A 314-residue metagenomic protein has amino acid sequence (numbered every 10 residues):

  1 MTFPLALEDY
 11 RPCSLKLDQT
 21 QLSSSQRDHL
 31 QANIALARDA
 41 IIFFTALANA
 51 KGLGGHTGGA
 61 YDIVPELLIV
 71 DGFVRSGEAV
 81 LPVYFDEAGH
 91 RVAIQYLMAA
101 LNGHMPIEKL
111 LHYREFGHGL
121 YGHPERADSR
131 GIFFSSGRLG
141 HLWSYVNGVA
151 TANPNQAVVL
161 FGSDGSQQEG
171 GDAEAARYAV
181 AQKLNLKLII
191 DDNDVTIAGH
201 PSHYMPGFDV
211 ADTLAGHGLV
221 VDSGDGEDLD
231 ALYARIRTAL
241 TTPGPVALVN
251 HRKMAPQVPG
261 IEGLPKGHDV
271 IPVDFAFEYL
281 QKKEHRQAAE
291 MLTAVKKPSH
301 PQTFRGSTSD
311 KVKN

Functional and structural regions predicted by a protein language model:
T2-A35: Non-catalytic, mobile gating and regulatory segments of ester bond hydrolases
D9, G89, A255-V258: Glycine-centered small-residue hotspots that permit tight backbone geometry or close packing
L15-L22, L53-T57, S307-K313: RNase H-like, metal-dependent ribonuclease domains
S25-D28, A32, K283-R286, T303 (+1 more regions): Alpha-helix boundary/N-cap detector
Q26-L30, I34, R38-K51, T57-Q182 (+1 more regions): Cofactor-binding active-site loop characterized by glycine-rich and histidine/acidic residues
A35-R38, K296-N314: Non-catalytic terminal/interface segments that mediate subunit docking, oligomerization, and allosteric communication
L36, A40, I94, E108-H112 (+5 more regions): Exposed alpha-helical structural elements
G77, E125-L292: Glycine-rich ThDP/TPP pyrophosphate-binding loop and its adjacent helix/strand module within ThDP-dependent enzymes
